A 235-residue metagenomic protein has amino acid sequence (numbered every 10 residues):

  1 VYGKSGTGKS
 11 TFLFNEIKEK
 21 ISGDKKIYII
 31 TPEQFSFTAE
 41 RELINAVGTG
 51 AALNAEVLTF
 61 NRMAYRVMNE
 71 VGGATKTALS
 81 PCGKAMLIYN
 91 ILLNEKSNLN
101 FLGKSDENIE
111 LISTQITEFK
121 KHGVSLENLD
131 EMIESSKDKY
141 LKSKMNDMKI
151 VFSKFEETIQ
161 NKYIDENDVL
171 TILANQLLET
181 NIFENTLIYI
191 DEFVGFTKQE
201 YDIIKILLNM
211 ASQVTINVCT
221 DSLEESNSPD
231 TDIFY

Functional and structural regions predicted by a protein language model:
V1, F12, N94-E192, K198-Q199 (+2 more regions): Accessory N-terminal region flanking or inserted into the helicase ATPase core in nucleic-acid motor proteins
S5: The conserved Walker
G8: Conserved glycine(s) of the Walker
T11-G23: Walker A/P-loop NTP-binding motif
D24-E131, S135, K139: Conserved P-loop NTPase-based nucleic-acid remodeling module centered on helicase motor cores
D24-K26, F183-T186, A211-Q213: A general structural motif
I29-T31, V57, Y189, Q213-V218: Structural recognition of the conserved hydrophobic beta-strand(s) that form the central parallel beta-sheet of P-loop
Q199-Y235: Conserved RecA-like helicase ATPase core segment that couples NTP binding/hydrolysis to strand translocation
